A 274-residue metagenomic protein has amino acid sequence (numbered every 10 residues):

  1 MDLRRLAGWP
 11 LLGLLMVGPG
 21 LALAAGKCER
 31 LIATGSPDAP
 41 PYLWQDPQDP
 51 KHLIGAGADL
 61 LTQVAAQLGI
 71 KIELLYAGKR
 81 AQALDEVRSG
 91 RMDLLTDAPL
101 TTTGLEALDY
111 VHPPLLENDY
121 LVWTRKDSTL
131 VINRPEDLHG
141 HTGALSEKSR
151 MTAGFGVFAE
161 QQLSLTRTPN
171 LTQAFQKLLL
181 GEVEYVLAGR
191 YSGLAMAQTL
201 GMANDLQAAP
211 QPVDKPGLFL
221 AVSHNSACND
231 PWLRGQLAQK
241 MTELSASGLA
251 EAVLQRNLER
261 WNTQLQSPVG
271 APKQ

Functional and structural regions predicted by a protein language model:
A25-P99, T103-A107: Extracytoplasmic small-molecule ligand-binding "clamshell" domains of the periplasmic binding protein/Venus flytrap
E29-P37, Y42-L43, P135-R150, T242: Short loop->beta-strand "edge-of-pocket" segments that line small-molecule binding or catalytic clefts across diverse
S36-D38, E117-L121, L200-A238, R260-A271: Periplasmic-binding protein-like
W44-P47, L61-G69, P113, D137-H139 (+3 more regions): Ligand-binding cleft/hinge of the Venus flytrap
G55-Q67, H141, S149, A221-R260: Extended ligand-binding regions for polar small-molecule ligands
K71, R150-L163, N204-D205, Q239-Q274: Ligand-binding clefts/hinges and TM-proximal coupling segments of bilobed small-molecule sensing domains
A81, A98-E106, G156-V157, E184-K215: A ligand-binding cleft/hinge motif common to bilobed small-molecule-binding domains
T124-G143, P231: Flexible hinge/capping segments at coil-to-helix
